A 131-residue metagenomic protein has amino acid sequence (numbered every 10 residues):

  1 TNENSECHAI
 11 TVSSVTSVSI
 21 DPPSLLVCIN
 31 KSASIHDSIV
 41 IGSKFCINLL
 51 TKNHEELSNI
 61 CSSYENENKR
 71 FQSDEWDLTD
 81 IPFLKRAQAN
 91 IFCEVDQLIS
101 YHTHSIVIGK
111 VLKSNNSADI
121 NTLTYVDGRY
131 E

Functional and structural regions predicted by a protein language model:
T1-E131: Basic, polyanion-binding surface patches
